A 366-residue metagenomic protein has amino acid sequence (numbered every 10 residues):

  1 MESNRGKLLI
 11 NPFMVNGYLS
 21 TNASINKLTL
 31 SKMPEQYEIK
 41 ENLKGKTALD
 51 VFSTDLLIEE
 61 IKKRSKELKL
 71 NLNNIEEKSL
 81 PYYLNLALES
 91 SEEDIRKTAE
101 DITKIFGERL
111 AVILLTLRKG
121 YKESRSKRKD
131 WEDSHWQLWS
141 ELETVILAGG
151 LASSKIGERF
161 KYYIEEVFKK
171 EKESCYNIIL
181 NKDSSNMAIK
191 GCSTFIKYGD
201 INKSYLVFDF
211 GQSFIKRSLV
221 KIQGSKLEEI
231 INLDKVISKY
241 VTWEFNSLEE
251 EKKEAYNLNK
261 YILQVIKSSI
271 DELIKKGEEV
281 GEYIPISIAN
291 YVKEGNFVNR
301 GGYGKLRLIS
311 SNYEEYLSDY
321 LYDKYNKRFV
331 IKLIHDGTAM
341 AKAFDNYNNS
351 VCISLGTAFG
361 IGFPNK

Functional and structural regions predicted by a protein language model:
M1-N4, W136, S153-I178, D183-S185 (+2 more regions): Glycine-rich phosphate-binding loop and adjoining helix at the ATP-binding site of ATP-dependent phosphoryl-transfer
E2-N42, L49, T54-L57, R64 (+2 more regions): Gly/Thr-rich phosphate-binding beta-strand-loop-beta motif of the actin/hexokinase/Hsp70
K32-A111, E229-E250, Y291-K293: A mobile "lid/hinge" subdomain adjacent to the ATP/sugar-phosphate binding pocket shared across diverse ATP-dependent
N73-Q137, E244-E282: Adenine-nucleotide phosphate-binding core of ATP-dependent small-molecule kinases
Y121-R125, L138, E158, E165-E166 (+2 more regions): Extended intrinsically disordered, low-complexity coil regions enriched in Ser, Thr, Gly, Ala and often Pro
R128-S154, I286-N290, L355-A358: Glycine-rich beta-strand-to-loop/alpha-helix junction loops that act as flexible
S140-E143, K172-Y176, D200: Extended, charged alpha/beta regions that create polyanion-binding interfaces
T144, S204-Y205, Y283: Structural motif
